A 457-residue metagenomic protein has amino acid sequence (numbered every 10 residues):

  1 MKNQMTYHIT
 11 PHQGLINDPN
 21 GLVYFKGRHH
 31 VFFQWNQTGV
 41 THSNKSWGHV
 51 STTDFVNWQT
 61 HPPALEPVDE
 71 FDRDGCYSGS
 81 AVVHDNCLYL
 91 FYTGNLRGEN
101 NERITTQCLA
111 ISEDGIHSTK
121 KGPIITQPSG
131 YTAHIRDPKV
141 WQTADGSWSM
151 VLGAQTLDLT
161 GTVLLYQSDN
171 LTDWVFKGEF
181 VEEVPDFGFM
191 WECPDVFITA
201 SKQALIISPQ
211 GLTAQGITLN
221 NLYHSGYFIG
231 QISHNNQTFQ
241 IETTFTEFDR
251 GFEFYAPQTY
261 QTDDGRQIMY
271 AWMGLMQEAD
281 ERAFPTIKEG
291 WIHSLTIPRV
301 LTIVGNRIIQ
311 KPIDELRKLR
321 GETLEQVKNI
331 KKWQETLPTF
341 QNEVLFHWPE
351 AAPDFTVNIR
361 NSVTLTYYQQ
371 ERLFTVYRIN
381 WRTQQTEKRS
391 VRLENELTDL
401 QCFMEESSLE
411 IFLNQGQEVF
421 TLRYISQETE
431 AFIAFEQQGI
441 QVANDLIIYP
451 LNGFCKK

Functional and structural regions predicted by a protein language model:
M1-D137, Q142-F187, I198-R250, M273-E325 (+2 more regions): Beta-rich carbohydrate-recognition and catalytic domains
M190-W191: A short, glycine/Asx- and small/polar-enriched loop/turn that sits immediately N-terminal to a beta-strand
F197-I198, I440: Juxtamembrane/interface motifs at transmembrane-helix termini
Y223-K457: Beta-rich accessory regions
